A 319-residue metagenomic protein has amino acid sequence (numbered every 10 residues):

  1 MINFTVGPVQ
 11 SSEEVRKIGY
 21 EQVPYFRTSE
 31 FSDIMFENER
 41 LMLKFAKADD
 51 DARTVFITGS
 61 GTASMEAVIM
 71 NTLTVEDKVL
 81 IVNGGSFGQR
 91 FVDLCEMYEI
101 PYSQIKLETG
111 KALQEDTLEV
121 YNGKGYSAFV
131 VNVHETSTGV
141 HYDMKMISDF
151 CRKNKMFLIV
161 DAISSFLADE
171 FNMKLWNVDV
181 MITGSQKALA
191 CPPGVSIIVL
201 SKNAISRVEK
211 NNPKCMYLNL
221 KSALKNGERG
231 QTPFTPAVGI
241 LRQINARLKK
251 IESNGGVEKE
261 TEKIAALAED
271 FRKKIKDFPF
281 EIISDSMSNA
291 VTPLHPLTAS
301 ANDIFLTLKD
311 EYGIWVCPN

Functional and structural regions predicted by a protein language model:
T5-A48: Glycine-rich phosphate-binding segment of PLP-dependent enzymes
Q10-S11, Q186-E269: Active-site C-terminal subdomain of aminotransferase-like
D51-G84, G88-F91: Conserved beta-loop-alpha segment that forms the PLP phosphate-binding cup at the N-terminus of a helix
R90, K276-N319: Conserved C-terminal alpha-helix-loop-beta "cap" of PLP-dependent enzymes that closes/shapes the active-site mouth
Y102, L158-I159, I282, V316: Hydrophobic beta-strand scaffold residues
A112-L167: Active-site phosphate-binding strand-loop segment of PLP-dependent enzymes
K174-Q186: Conserved active-site segment immediately N-terminal to the catalytic lysine that forms the internal aldimine
